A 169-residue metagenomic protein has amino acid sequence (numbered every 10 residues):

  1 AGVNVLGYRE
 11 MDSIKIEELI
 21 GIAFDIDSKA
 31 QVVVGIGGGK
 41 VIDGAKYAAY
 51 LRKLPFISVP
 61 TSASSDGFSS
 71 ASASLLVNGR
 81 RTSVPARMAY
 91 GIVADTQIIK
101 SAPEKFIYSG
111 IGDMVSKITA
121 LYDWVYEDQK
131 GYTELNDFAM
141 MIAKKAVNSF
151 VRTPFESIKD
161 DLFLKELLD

Functional and structural regions predicted by a protein language model:
A1-V32: ATP/NTP phosphate-donor binding region
S13-I14, K40, A63, I99: Glycine-/small-residue-rich active-site loops that bind phosphorylated ligands and cofactors
E17-I20, G44-Y47, G67-A71: Short, conserved acidic/polar surface loops in the N-terminal third of protein domains
F24-V34, L76-P85: A polyampholytic, Gly/Pro-enriched intrinsically disordered region
I26-A48, R52-A63: A short, small-residue-rich loop immediately preceding and capping a beta-strand
Y50-R152: A glycine/threonine-rich phosphate-anchoring loop and its flanking beta-alpha core in nucleotide/phosphate-binding
S149-D169: Oxyanion-binding "anion nests"
